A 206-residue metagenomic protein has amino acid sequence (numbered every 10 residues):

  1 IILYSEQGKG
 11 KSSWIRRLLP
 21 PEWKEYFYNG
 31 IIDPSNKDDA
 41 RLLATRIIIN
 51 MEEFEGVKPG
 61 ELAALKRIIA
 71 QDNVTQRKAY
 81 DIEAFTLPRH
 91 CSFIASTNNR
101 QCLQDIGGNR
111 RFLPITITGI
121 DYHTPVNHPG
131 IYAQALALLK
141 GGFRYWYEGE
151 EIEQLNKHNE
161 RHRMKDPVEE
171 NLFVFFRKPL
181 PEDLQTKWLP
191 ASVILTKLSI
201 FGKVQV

Functional and structural regions predicted by a protein language model:
I1-T45, S192: P-loop NTPase catalytic core of nucleic-acid-dependent motor ATPases
W23, L62-T86: Conserved catalytic/switch belt of AAA+ P-loop NTPases
D38-A44, K78-S96: AAA+/SF3 P-loop NTPase mechanochemical coupling elements
I47-A70, L103-N109: Conserved AAA+/SF3 P-loop NTPase catalytic/coupling segment centered on the Walker-B
I49-E52, R77-K78, H90-N98, P114-I115: Structural recognition of the conserved hydrophobic beta-strand(s) that form the central parallel beta-sheet of P-loop
L103-Y122: A short helix-turn-beta junction within AAA+ P-loop NTPase domains corresponding to the substrate/partner-engaging
T124-R161: Long, low-complexity, charged/polar intrinsically disordered regions in eukaryotic proteins
W146-V206: DNA transaction DNA-binding modules
